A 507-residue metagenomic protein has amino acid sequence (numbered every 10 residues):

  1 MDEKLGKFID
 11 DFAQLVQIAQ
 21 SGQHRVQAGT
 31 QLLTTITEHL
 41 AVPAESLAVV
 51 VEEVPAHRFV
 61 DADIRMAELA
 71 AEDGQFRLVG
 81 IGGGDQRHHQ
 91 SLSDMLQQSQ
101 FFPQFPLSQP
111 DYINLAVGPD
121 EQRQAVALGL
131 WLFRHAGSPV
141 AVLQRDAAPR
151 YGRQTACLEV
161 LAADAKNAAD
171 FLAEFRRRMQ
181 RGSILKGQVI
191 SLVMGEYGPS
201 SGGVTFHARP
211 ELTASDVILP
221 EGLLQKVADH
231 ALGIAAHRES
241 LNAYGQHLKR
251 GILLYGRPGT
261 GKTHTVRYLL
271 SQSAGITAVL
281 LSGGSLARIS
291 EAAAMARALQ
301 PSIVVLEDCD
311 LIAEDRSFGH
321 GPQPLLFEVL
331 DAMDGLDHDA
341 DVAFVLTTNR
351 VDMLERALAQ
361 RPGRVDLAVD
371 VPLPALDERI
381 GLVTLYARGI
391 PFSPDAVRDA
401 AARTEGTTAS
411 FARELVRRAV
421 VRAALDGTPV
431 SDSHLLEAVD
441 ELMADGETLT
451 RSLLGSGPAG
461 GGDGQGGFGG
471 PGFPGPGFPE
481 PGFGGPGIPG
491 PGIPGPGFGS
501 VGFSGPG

Functional and structural regions predicted by a protein language model:
M1-A236, K249, G466-G507: AAA+ P-loop ATPase mechanoenzymes
A62, N167-F175, T265, A292 (+2 more regions): Hydrophobic side chains in well-ordered alpha-helices
M66, F175, V266-L269, A292 (+2 more regions): Aromatic/hydrophobic pocket-lining residues that form π-stacking "cages" and hydrophobic walls in ligand
G74, L78, S183-G187, E239 (+5 more regions): Residue-level signal for secondary-structure boundary elements
L161-A162, D370-V371, A401-E405: Short, glycine/charged-rich beta-strand-loop motifs at protein surfaces that mediate ligand recognition and catalysis
A214-D395, G469, P474, P479 (+5 more regions): Walker A/P-loop NTP-binding motif of AAA+ ATPase domains
R361, L376-G507: C-terminal alpha-helical "lid" subdomain
